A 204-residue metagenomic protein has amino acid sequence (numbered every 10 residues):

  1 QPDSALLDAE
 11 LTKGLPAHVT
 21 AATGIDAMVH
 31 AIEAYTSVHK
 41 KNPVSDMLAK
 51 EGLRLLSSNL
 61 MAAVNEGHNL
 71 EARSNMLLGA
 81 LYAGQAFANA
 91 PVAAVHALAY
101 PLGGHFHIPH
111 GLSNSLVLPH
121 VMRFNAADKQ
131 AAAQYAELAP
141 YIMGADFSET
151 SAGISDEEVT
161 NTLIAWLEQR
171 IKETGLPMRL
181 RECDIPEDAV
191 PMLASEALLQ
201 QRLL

Functional and structural regions predicted by a protein language model:
Q1-A90: Carboxylate- and glycine-rich phosphate/diphosphate-binding segment that chelates Mg2+/Mn2+
H18, K40, C183, Q200-L204: Short, flexible active-site recognition loops that position polar ligands and cofactors
E51-R54, V92-A93, W166-G175, L193-A197: Short acidic alpha-helix initiation/capping motifs at coil-to-helix transition points, especially at protein N-termini
R73-L81, T160-I164, P191: Short, well-structured alpha-helical segments that form the helix of a local strand-helix-strand
L81-N114, Q200-L204: Glycine-rich phosphate/pyrophosphate-binding beta-alpha loops
H105-A189: Gly/Pro-rich interdomain helix-loop hinge
P186-L204: Short, amphipathic C-terminal "tail helix"
